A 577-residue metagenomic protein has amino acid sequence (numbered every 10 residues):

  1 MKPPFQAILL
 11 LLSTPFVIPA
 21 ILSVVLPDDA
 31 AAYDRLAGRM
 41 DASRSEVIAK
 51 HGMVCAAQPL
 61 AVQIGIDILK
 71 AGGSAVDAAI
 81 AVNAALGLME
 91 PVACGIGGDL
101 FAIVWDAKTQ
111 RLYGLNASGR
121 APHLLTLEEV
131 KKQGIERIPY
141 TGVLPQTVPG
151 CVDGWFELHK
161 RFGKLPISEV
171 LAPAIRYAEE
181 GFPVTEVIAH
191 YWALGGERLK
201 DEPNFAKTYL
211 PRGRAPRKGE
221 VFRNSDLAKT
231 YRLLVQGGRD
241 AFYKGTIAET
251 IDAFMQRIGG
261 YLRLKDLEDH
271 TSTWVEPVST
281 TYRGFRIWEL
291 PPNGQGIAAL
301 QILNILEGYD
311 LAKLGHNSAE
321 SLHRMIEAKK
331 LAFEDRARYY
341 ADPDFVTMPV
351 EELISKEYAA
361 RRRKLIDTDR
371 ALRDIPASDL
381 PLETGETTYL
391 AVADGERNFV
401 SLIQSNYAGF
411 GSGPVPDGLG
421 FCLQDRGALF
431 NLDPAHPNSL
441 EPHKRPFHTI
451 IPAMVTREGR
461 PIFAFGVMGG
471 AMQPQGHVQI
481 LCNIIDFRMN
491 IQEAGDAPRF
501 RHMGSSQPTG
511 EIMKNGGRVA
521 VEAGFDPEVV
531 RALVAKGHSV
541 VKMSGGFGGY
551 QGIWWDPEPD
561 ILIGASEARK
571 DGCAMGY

Functional and structural regions predicted by a protein language model:
I8-V24: Bacterial N-terminal signal peptides
L26-Q63, A75-G237, F242-K244, A248-G294 (+3 more regions): Noncatalytic scaffold domains of N-terminal-nucleophile
I68-L69, D153-R161, G237-K244, E249 (+1 more regions): Alpha-helical support elements that line or immediately flank enzyme active sites and cofactor-binding pockets
L88-G114, Y261-R263, N398-F463, Q479 (+2 more regions): Active-site rim segments in enzyme catalytic domains, especially the processed small/beta chain of N-terminal
W274, T384-T387, H448-I450: Short, small/polar residue-rich loop motifs at catalytic or cofactor-binding pockets
G296-A312, V455-F463, A471-G495: M16/insulysin-pitrilysin zinc metalloprotease superfamily fold
G308-N406, G418-L419, R426, S544: Internal maturation/activation junctions in enzymes
K444, H477, D486-G545: Extended C-terminal subregions enriched in glycine
